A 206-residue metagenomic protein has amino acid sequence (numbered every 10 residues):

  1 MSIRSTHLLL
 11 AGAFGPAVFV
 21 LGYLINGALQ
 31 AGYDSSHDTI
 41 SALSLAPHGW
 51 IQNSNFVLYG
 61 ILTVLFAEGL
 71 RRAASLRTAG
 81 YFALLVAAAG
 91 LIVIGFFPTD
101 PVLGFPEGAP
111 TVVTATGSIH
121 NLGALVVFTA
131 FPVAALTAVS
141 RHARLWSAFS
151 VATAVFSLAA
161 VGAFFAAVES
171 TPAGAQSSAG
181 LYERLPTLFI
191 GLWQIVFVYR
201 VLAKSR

Functional and structural regions predicted by a protein language model:
I3-S205: Hydrophobic, aromatic-enriched alpha-helical segments typical of multi-pass transmembrane helices
